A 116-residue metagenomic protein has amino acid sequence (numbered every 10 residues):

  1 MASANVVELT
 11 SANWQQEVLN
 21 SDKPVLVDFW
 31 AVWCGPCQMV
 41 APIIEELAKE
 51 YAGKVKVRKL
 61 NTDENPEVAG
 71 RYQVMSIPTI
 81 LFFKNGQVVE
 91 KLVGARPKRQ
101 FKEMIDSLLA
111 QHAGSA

Functional and structural regions predicted by a protein language model:
M1-L26, A31-K56, E64-Q73, I77-A116: Proteins that catalyze or organize thiol-disulfide redox chemistry and the adjacent proteostasis machinery handling
K59: Conserved residues in the N-terminal Rossmann fold of short-chain dehydrogenase/reductase
